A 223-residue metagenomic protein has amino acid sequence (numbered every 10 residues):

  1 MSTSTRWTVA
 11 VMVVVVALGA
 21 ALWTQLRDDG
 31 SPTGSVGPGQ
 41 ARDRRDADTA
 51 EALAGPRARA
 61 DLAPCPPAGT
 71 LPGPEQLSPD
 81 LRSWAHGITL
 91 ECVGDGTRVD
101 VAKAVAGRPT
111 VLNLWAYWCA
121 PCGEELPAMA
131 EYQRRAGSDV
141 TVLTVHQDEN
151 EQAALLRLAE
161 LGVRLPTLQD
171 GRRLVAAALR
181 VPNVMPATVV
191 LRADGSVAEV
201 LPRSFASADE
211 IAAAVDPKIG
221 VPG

Functional and structural regions predicted by a protein language model:
M1-E91, G223: N-terminal targeting signals for export/organelle localization
R6-Q25, T110-L114, Q147, V184-V190: Hydrophobic alpha-helical membrane segments, chiefly transmembrane helices and signal peptide h-regions, characterized
S83-A85, A106-G107, G137, G162: Extracytoplasmic
V93-D95, A193: Short, ordered coil/turn segments that flank beta-strands lining enzyme active or ligand-binding pockets
V99-G123, M129, V142: Short active-site neighborhood of thiol/selenol oxidoreductases, capturing the structured segment around
N113, T141-V145, P166-L168: Structural recognition of the beta-strand scaffold that forms the well-ordered cores of secreted hydrolase catalytic
G123-L161, R173-A177: Structural microenvironment flanking redox-active thiols in thiol-disulfide oxidoreductases
A159-V163, G171-G223: Thiol/disulfide oxidoreductase modules built on the thioredoxin-like
